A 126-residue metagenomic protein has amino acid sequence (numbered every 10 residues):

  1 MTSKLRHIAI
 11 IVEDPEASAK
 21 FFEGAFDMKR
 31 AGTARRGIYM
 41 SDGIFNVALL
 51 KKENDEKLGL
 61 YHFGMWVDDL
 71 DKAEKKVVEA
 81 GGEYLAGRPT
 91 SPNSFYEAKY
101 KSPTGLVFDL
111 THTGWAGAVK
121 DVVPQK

Functional and structural regions predicted by a protein language model:
M1, M40-D42, E56, K75 (+1 more regions): Generic structural signal for beta-strand residues in well-ordered domains
M1-A17, N46, L60-M65, G114-K126: N-terminal beta-strand motif that seeds the catalytic metal site of vicinal oxygen chelate
T2-S3, A9-V47: Core segments of cupin and vicinal oxygen chelate
K4-V12, N54-V78, Y96-K101, L106: Vicinal oxygen chelate
E23-A25, K76-A80: Short amphipathic alpha-helices in soluble, non-transmembrane regions that often serve as interface/regulatory elements
M28-G59, K101-S102, L106-G114: Conserved short beta-strand elements that form part of the metal-binding/catalytic scaffold of enzyme active sites
V78-K126: Vicinal oxygen chelate
